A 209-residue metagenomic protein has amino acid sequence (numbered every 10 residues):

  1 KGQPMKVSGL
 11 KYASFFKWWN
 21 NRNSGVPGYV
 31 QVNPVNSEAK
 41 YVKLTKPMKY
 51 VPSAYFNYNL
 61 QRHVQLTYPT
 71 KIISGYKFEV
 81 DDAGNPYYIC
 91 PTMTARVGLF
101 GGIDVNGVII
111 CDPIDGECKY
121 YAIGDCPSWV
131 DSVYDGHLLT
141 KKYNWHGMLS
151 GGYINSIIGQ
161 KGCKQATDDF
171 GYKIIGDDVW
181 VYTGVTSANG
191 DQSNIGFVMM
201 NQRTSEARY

Functional and structural regions predicted by a protein language model:
K1-Y209: Soluble extracytoplasmic regions of secretory-pathway and membrane proteins
